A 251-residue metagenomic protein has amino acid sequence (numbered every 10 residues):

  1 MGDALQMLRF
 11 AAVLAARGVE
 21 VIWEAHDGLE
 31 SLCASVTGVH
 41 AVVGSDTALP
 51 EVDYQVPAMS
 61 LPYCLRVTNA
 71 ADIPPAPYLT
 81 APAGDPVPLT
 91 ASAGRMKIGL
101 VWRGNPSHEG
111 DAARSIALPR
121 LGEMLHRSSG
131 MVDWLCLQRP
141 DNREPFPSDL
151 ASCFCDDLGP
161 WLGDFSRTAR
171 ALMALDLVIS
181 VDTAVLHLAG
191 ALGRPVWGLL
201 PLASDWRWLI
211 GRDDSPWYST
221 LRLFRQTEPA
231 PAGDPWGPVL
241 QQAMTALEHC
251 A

Functional and structural regions predicted by a protein language model:
M1-A251: Catalytic machinery of carbohydrate-active enzymes, primarily nucleotide-sugar-dependent glycosyltransferases
